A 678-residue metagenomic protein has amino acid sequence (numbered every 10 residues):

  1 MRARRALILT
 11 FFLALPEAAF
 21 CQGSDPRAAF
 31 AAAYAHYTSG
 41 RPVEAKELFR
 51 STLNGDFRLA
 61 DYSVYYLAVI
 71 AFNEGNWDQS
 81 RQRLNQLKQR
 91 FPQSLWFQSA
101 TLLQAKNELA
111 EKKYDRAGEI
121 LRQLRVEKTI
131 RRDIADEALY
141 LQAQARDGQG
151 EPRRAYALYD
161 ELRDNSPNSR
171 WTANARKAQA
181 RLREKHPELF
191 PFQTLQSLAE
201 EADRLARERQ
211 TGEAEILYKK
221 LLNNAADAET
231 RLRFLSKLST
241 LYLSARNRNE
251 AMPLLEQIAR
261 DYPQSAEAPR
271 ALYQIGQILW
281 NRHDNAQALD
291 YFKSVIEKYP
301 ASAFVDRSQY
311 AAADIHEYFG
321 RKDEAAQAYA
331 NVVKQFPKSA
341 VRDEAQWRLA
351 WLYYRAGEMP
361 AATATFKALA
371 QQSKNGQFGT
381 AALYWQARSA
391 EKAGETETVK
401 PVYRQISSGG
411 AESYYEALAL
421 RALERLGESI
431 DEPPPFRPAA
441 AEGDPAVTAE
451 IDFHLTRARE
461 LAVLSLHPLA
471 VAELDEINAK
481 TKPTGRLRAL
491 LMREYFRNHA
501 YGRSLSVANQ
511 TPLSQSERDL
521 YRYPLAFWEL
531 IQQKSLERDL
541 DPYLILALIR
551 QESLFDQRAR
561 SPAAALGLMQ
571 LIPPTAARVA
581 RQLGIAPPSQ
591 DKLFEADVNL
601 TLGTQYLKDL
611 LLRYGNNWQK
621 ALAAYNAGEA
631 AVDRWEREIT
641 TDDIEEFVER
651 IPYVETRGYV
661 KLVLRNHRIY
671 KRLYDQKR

Functional and structural regions predicted by a protein language model:
M1-R2, F12, A19-M569, P573 (+8 more regions): Acidic, polar-rich low-complexity tracts and alpha-helical solenoid repeat scaffolds
A6-A14: Sec-dependent N-terminal signal peptides
N616-N617: Short loop-to-helix capping motifs
T656: Short, flexible loop segments at boundaries between secondary-structure elements
